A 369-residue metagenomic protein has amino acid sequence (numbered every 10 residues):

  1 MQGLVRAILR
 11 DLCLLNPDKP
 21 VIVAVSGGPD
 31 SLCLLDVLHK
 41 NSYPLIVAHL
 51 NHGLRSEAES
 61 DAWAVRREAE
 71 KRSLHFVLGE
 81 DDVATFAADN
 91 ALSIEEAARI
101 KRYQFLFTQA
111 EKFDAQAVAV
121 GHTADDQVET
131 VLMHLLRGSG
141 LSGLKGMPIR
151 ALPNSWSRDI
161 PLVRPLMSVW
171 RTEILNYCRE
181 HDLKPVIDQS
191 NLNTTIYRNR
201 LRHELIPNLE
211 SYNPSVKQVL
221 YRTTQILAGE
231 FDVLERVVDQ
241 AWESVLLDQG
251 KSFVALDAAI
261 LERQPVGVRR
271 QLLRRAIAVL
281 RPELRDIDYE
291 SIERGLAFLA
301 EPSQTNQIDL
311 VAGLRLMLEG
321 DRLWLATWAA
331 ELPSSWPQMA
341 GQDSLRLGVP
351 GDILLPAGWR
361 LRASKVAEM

Functional and structural regions predicted by a protein language model:
M1-E210, R236: Core alpha/beta nucleotide-donor-binding catalytic domains of modification enzymes
Q2-D30, I46, L50-H52, D81-V83 (+3 more regions): AMP-forming adenylation/ATP pyrophosphatase catalytic core
F113, N213, I277-R281: A broad structural signal for alpha-helix termini and local helix breaks/kinks
N208-V219: Inter-helical turn/loop segments and adjacent helix faces that build the functional surface of alpha-helical bundle
